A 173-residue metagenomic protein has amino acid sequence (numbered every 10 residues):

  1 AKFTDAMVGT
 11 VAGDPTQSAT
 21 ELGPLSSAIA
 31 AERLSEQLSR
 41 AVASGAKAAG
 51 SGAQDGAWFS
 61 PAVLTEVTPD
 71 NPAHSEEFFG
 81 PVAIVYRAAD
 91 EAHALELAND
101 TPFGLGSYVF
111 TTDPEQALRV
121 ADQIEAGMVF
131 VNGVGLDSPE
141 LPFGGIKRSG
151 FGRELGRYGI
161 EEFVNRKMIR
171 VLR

Functional and structural regions predicted by a protein language model:
A1-P69, L97, V131: ALDH superfamily catalytic-core signature
V8-V11, D55-R173: Conserved C-terminal structural/oligomerization subdomain of aldehyde/semialdehyde dehydrogenase
